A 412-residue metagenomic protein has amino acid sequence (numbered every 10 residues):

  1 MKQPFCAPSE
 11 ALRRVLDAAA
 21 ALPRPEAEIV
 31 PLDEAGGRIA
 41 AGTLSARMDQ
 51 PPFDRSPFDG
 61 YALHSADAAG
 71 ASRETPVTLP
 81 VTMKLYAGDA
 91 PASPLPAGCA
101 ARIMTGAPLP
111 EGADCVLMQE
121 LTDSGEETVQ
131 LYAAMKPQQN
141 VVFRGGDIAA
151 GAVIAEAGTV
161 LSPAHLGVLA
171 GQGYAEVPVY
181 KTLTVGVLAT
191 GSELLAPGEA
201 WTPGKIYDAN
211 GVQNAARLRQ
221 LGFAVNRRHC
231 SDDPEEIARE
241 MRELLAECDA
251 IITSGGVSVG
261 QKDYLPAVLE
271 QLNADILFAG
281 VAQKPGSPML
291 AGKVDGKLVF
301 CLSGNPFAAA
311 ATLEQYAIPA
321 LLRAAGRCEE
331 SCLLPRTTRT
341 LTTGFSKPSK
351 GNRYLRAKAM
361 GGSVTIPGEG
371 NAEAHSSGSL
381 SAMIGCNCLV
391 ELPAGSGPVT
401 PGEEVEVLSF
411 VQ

Functional and structural regions predicted by a protein language model:
M1-S9, V177-L302, P306-T312: Helix-rich terminal scaffold detector
K2-P8, A62-R228, E373-A374, L389 (+1 more regions): Short, glycine/charged-enriched hinge/interface segments at domain edges or termini
P4, P8-L12, E28, L32 (+16 more regions): Generic structural signal for well-ordered, non-membrane alpha-helical segments in soluble metabolic enzymes
F5-S72, L161: Intrinsically disordered, low-complexity, positively charged segments
S9, E28-D33, G37, G42 (+3 more regions): Flexible glycine/proline-rich
V15, G60, G151, V187 (+4 more regions): Residue-level signal for inorganic ion chemistry
V15-L22, Q172-A175, R217, L221-A224 (+6 more regions): Change "in soluble alpha/beta enzymes" to "in soluble alpha/beta proteins
P23, A27-L32, F53-L79, G112-E127 (+2 more regions): Short beta-strand/loop turn elements enriched in aromatics
